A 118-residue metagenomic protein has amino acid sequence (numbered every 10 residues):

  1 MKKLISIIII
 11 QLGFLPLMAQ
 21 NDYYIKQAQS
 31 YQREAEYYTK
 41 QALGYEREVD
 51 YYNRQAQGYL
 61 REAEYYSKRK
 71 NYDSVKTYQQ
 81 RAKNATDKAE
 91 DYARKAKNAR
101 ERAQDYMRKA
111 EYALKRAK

Functional and structural regions predicted by a protein language model:
M1-K3, A19-Q20: Absolute protein N-terminus
K3-L15: Sec-dependent N-terminal signal peptides
Q20-K118: Extended amphipathic alpha-helical heptad-repeat regions
